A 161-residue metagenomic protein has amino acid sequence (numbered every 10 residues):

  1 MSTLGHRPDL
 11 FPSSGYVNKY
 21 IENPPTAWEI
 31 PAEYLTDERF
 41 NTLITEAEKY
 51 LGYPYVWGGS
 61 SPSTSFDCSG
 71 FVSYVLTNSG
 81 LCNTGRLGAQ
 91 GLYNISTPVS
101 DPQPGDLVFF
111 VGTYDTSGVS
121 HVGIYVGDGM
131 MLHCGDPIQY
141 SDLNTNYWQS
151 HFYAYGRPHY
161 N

Functional and structural regions predicted by a protein language model:
M1-P54, S100, Q149-N161: Intrinsically disordered, low-complexity, Pro/Ser/Thr/Asn/Gly/Ala-rich spacer/linker segments adjacent to signal
T3-H6, L10-Y16, L81-C82, A89 (+3 more regions): Aromatic- and glycine-rich peptidoglycan recognition patches
W28-T36, Y55-P62, I95, G112: Second-shell loop/turn segments in exported
Y53-P104: Catalytic cysteine-centered active-site loop
